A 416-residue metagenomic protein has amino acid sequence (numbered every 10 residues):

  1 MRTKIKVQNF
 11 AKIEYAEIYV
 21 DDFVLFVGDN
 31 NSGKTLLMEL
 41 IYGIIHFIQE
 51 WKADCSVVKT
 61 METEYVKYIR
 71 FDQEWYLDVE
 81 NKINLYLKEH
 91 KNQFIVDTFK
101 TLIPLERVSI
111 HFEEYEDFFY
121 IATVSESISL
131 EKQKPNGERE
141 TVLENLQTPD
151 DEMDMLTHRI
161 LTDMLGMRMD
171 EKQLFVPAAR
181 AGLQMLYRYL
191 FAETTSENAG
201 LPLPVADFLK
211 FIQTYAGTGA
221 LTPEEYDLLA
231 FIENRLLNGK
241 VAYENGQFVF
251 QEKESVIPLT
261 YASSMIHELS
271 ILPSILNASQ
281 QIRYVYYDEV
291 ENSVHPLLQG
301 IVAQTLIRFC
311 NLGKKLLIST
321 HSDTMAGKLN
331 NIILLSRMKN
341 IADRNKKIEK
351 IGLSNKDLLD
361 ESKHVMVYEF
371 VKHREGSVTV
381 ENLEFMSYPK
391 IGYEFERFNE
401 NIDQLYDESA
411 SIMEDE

Functional and structural regions predicted by a protein language model:
M1-A199, G327, I333-L358, G376-E384 (+1 more regions): P-loop NTPase switch/coupling surface
G28-N30, L36, K240-G300: Conserved ABC ATPase signature
I41-I48, L276-N277, T305-R308: Walker A/P-loop NTP-binding motif
F175-P177, L359-V371: Extended hydrophobic secondary-structure segments that form protein cores and membrane-embedded regions
T195-N198, L203-G246, Q251, L259: ABC-family P-loop ATPase nucleotide-binding domains
I282-Y284, G313-L317: Loop/turn-to-beta-strand initiation segments
Q299-N311: Helical segment within the ABC ATPase nucleotide-binding domain
S319-H321: H-loop/switch region of ABC-family ATPase nucleotide-binding domains
